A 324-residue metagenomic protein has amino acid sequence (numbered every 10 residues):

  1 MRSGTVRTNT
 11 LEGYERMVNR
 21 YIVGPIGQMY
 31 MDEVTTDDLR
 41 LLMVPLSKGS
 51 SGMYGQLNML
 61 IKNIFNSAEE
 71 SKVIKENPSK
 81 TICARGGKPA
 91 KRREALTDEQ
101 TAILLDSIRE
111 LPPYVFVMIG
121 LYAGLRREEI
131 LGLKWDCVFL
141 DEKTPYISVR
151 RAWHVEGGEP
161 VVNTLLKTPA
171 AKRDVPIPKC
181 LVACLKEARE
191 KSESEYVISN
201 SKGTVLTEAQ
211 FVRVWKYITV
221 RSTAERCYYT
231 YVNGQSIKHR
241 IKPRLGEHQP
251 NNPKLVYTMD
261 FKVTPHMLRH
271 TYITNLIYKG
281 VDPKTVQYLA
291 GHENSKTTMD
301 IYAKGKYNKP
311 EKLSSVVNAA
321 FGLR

Functional and structural regions predicted by a protein language model:
M1-V73, A90, V205-Q210, Y228-Y229 (+1 more regions): N-terminal core-binding DNA-recognition domain of tyrosine site-specific recombinases/integrases
D32-T36, N66-K88, K238-N251, V316: Short, charged hinge/linker segments at domain and secondary-structure junctions
G49-L57, E70, I74-L133, D141-K143 (+2 more regions): Basic, Lys/Arg- and aromatic-enriched nucleic-acid-binding interface segment
S51, D106, E110, A123 (+5 more regions): Short, basic (Lys/Arg/His-rich) helix/loop patches that form interaction surfaces in the mid-to-C-terminal regions
E69-P78, F139-K143, S148-R151, V155-G158 (+2 more regions): Proline-centered turn/helix-capping motifs that create local helix->coil transitions or kinks
A102-L104, G158-N163, K279, D300 (+1 more regions): DNA/chromatin major-groove-contacting recognition/catalytic segments
E142-K143, V155-K172, K179-L181, S201-K202 (+3 more regions): C-terminal secondary-structure termini that scaffold catalytic or DNA-interacting sites
T144-V149, I198, T264, N275 (+2 more regions): Short functional hotspots where side chains directly engage DNA or cofactors
